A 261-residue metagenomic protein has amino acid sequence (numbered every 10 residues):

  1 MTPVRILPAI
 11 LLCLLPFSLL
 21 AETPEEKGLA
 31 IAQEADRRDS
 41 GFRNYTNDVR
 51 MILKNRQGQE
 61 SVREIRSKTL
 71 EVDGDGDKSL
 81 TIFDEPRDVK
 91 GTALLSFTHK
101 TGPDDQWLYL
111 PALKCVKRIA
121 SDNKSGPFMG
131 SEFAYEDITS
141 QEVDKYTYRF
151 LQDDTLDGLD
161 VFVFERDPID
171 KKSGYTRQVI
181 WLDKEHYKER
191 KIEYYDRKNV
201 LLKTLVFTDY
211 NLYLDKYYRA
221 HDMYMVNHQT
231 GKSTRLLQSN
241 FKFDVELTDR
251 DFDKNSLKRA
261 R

Functional and structural regions predicted by a protein language model:
M1-I10: Bacterial N-terminal signal peptides that target proteins for export
P16-S18: N-terminal signal peptide c-region/cleavage motif recognized by signal peptidases
A21-E26, D144-D153, L202: Long, terminal "pre-/pro-" and other extracytoplasmic accessory regions that lie outside the mature folded/catalytic
T23-C115: N-terminal mature ectodomain segment of secretory-pathway/periplasmic proteins
Q33, D84, L95-F97, D105-Y109 (+3 more regions): Gly/Pro-enriched, hydrophobic low-complexity segments that function as extracytoplasmic propeptides/linkers
S67-L70, R149-T155, D209-Y210: Short amphipathic beta-strand and strand-loop transition segments with alternating hydrophobic
A260-R261: Short, solvent-exposed mixed-charge patches
